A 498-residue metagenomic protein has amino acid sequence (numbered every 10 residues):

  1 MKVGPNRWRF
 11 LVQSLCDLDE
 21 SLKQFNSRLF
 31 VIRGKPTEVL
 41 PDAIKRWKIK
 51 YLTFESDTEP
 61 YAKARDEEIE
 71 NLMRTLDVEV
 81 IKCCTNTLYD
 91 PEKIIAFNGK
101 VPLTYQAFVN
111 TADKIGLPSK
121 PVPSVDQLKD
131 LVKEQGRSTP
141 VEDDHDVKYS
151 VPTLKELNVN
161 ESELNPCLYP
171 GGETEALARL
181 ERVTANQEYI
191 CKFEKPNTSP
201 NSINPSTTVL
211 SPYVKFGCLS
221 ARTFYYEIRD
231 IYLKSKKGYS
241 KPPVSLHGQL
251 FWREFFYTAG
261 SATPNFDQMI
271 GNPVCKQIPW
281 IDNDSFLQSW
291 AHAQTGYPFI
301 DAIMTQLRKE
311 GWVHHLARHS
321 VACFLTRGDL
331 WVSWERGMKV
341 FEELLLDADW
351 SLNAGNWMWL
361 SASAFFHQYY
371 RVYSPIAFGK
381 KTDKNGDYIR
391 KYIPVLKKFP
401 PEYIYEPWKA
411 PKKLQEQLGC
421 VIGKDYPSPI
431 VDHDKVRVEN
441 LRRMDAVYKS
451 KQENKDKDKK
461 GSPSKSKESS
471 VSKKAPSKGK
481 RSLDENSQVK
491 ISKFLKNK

Functional and structural regions predicted by a protein language model:
M1-V132, P242, T305, V340 (+1 more regions): Trp/Phe/Arg-rich N-terminal binding region typifying the photolyase-homology
V3, R7, L11, Y169 (+3 more regions): Residue-level preference for long, well-ordered alpha-helices that form the structural scaffold of enzyme catalytic
W8-L11, L15-L18, F54, T58-A62 (+10 more regions): Long, contiguous hydrophobic alpha-helical segments, chiefly transmembrane helices and signal peptides
F10, S14, G172-E175, T295 (+1 more regions): Soluble or luminal CAZymes and related metallo-dependent hydrolases
G99-V274, D383, D387-K498: Glycine/tryptophan-enriched, flexible segments
I203-K397, P401: Active-site-proximal binding-pocket segments
